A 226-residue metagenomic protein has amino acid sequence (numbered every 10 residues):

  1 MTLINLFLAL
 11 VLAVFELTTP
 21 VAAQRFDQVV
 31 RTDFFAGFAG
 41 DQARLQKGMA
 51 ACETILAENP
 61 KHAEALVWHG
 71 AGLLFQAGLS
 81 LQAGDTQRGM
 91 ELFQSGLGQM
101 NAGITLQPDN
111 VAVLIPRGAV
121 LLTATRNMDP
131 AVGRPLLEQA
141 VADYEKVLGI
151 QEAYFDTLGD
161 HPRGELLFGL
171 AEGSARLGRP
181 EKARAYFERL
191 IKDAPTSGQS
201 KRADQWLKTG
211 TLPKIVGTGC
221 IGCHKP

Functional and structural regions predicted by a protein language model:
N5-E16: Bacterial N-terminal signal peptides
L8, P20-A23: Boundary at the C-terminal end of the N-terminal hydrophobic targeting segment
F26-Q28, A153, T157-G164, R176-P226: Terminal, low-structured helical/coil segments at or just beyond the last alpha-helical repeat
D27-A50, A71-L106, A119-A153, G164: Short coil/linker segments at helix-helix boundaries
E53-L66, N101-A112, L148-H161: Flexible helix-coil transition and linker loops at the boundaries of alpha-helical arrays
H62, H69, R88-G89, N110 (+4 more regions): Residues that mark the junctions of alpha-helical repeat units in TPR/alpha-solenoid scaffolds
W68, F75, P116, T123 (+2 more regions): "A position-specific structural signal for the A-helix of alpha-solenoid helical repeats
E145, L167-E172: An amphipathic alpha-helical core segment
